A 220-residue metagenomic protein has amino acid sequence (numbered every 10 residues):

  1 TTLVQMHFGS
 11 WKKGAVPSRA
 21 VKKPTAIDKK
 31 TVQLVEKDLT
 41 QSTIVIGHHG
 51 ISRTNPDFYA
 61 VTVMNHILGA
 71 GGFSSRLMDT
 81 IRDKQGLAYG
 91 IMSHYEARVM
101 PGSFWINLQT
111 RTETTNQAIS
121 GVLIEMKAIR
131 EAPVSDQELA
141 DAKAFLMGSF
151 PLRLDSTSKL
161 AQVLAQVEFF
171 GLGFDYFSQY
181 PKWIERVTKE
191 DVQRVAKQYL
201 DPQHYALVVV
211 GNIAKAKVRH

Functional and structural regions predicted by a protein language model:
T1, K12, T54-D57, K217-V218: Short helix/loop capping segments that flank catalytic or ligand/cofactor-binding pockets
T1-T2, I119: Charge-rich, low-aromatic oligomerization/scaffolding segments with amphipathic character
Q5-A15, I124-P133: A common structural junction motif
M6-N55, G69-N116, E138, V163 (+1 more regions): Non-catalytic beta-strand/loop surface segments
I46, T62, I81, V122 (+3 more regions): Divalent metal-coordination and catalytic microenvironments
P56-Y59, Q117-I119, T157-S158, V218-H220: Short conserved micro-motifs at the rims of enzyme active sites and ligand-binding pockets
G71, E96-R153, H220: M16/insulysin-pitrilysin zinc metalloprotease superfamily fold
W105-L108, A140-H220: C-terminal regions of mature proteins
